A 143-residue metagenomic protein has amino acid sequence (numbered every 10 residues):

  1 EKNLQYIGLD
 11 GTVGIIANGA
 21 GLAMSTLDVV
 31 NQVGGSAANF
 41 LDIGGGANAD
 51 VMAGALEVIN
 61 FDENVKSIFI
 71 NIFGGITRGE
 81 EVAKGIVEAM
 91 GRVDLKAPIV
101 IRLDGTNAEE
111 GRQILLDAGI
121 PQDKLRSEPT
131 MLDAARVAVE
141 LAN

Functional and structural regions predicted by a protein language model:
E1-I70, V82, G91-R92, D104-T106 (+2 more regions): ATP-dependent carboxylate/acyl-activation modules
I76-I99: Amphipathic alpha-helical interaction surfaces in cytosolic regulatory modules
